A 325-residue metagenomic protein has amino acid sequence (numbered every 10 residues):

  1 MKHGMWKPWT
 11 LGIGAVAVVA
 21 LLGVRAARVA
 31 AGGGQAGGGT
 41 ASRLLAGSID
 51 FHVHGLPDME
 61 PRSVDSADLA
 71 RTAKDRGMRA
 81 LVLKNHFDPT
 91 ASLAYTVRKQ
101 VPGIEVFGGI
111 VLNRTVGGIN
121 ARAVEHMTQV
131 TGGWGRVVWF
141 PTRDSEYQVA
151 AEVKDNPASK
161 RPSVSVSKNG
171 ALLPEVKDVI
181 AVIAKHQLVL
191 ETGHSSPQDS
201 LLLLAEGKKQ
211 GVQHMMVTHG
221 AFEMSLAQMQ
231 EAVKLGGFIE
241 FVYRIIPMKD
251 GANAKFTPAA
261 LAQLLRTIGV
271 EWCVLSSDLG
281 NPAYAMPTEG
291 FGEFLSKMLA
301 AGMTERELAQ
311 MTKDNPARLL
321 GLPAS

Functional and structural regions predicted by a protein language model:
V29-I104: An N-terminally biased module of ancient metal coordination in phosphate/nucleic-acid-related enzymes
S42-L44, K74, A94-G103, H126-G133 (+4 more regions): Acidic (Asp/Glu)-rich catalytic clusters
S48-D50, A80, E105-F107, G135-W139 (+4 more regions): Structural preference for beta-strand elements that scaffold enzyme active sites
H54-L56, H86, G109-T115, P141-S145 (+4 more regions): Active-site beta-loop-alpha junctions enriched in small/polar residues
G117-P197, L203-M216: Extended substrate/RNA-proximal surfaces in nucleic-acid metabolism proteins
A181, L188-G193, P197-F256, V274: Catalytic pocket-lining loop regions of alpha/beta-barrel enzymes, especially the amidohydrolase/enolase/GH5 lineages
V270-P287: Short acidic/histidine-rich active-site segments
T288-S325: Mid-to-C-terminal alpha-helical segments outside catalytic/metal-binding sites
